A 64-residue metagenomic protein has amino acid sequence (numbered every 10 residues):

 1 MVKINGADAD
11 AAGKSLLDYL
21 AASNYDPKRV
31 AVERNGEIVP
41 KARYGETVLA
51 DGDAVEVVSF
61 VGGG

Functional and structural regions predicted by a protein language model:
M1-G63: Ubiquitin-like/PB1-type beta-grasp interaction modules and other compact soluble beta-rich domains
